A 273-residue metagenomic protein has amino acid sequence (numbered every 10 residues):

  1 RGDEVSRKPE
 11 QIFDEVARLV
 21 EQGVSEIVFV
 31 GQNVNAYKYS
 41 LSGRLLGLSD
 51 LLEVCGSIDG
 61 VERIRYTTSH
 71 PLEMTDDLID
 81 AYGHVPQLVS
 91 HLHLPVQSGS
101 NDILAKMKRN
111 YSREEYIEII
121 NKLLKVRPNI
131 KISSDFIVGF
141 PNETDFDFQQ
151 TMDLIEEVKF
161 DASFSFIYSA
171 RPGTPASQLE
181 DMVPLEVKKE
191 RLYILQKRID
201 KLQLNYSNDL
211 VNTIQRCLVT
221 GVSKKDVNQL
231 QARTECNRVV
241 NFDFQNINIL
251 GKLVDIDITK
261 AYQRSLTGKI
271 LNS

Functional and structural regions predicted by a protein language model:
R1-E10: Canonical Radical SAM [4Fe-4S] cluster-binding loop centered on the CxxxCxxC motif and its immediate flanking residues
I12, F29, Y66, L94 (+6 more regions): Conserved, mostly hydrophobic/aromatic
V20-D145, E156: Conserved SAM/AdoMet-binding glycine-rich loop
Q32-V34, Y168, Q245: Short, ordered loop/turn segments at secondary-structure junctions
K38-G56, G60, M107-N110, A170-K201: Radical SAM enzyme [4Fe-4S]-AdoMet core and its adjacent flexible, acidic and glycine-rich loops/tails across
F148-V158: A glycine- and small/hydrophobic-rich beta-loop-beta segment that serves as a flexible "lid/hinge" or phosphate-binding
A162-S169: Glycine-rich phosphate-binding active-site loops on the catalytic face of alpha/beta enzymes
Q178-S273: Terminal RNA-binding accessory module
